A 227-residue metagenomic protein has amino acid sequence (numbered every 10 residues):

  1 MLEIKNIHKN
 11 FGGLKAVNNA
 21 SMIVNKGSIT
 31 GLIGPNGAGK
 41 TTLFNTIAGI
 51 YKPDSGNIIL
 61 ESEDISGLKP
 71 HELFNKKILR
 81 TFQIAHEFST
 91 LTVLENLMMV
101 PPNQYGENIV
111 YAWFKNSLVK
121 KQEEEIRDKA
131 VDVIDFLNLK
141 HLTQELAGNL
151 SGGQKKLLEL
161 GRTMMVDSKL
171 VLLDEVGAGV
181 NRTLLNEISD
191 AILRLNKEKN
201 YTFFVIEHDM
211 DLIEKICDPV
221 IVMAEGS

Functional and structural regions predicted by a protein language model:
I33-P35: The feature captures the beta-strand-to-loop junction immediately N-terminal to the Walker
A48: Helix-to-loop junction immediately C-terminal to a conserved catalytic motif
V110-L142, L193: Conserved ABC ATPase "signature" region
E175-V176: Walker B catalytic motif
N186-E198: Helical segment within the ABC ATPase nucleotide-binding domain
I213-K215: A short, surface-exposed alpha-helical micro-motif characterized by mixed small hydrophobic and charged/polar residues
